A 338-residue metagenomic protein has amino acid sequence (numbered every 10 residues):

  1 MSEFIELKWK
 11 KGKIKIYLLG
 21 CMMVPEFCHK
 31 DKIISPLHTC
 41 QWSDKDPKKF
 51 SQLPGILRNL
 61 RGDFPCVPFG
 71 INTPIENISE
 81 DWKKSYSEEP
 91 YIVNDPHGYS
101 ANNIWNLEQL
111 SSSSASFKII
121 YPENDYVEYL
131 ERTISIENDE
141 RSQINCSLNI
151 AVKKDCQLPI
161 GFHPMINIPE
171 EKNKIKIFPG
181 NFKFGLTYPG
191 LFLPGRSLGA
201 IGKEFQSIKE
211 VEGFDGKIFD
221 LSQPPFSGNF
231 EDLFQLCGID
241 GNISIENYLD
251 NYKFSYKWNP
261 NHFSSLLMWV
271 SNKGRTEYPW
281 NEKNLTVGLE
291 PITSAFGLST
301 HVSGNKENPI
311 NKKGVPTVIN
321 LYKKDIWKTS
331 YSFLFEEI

Functional and structural regions predicted by a protein language model:
M1-Q143, C156, H163-I338: Surface-exposed acidic/polar loop and edge beta-strand patches at domain peripheries
N145-S147: Beta-strand/loop substructures that line and gate deep hydrophobic ligand-binding cavities in soluble
N149-A151, F333: Hydrophobic beta-strand positions in extracellular immunoglobulin-like domains
